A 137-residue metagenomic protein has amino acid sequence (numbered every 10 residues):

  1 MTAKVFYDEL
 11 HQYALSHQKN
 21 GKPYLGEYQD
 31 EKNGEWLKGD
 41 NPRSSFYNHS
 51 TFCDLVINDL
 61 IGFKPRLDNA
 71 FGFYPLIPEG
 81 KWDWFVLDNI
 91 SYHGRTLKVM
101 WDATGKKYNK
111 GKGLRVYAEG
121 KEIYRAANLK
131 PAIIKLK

Functional and structural regions predicted by a protein language model:
M1-K98, T104-Y108: C-terminal capping/lid segments that line or modulate ligand- or cofactor-binding pockets
N89-K137: C-terminal beta-sandwich/jelly-roll accessory domains of carbohydrate-active enzymes
